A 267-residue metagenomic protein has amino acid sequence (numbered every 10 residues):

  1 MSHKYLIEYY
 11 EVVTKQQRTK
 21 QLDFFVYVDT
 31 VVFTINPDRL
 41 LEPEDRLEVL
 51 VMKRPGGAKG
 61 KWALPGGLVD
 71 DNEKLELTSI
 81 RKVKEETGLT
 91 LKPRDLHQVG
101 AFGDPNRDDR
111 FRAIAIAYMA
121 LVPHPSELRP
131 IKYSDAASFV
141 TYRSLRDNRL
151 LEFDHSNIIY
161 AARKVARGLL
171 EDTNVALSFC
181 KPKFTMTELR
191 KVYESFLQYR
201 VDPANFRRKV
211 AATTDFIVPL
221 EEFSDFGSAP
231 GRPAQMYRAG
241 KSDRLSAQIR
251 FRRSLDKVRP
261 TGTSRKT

Functional and structural regions predicted by a protein language model:
E11, K15-A63, E76: N-terminal strand-loop-strand
R18-K20, N106, F223-A229: Short proline/glycine-enriched turn/loop segments at secondary-structure junctions
F24, P43-E48, E76-I80, G88-R143 (+2 more regions): Active-site segment of metal-dependent pyrophosphate-handling enzymes, primarily the Nudix hydrolase catalytic core
L64-N72, S178-F179: Short histidine-centered catalytic/ligand-binding loop motif
V83: Long, contiguous binding/interaction regions
M119-A120, L128-L170, F179-T187, N205-D215 (+1 more regions): NUDIX/MutT-family hydrolases
K191-R200: Short helix-coil junctions and helix-kink-helix linkers
P219-T267: Long, intrinsically disordered, low-complexity Ser/Thr/Pro-rich regulatory/activation regions of nuclear proteins
